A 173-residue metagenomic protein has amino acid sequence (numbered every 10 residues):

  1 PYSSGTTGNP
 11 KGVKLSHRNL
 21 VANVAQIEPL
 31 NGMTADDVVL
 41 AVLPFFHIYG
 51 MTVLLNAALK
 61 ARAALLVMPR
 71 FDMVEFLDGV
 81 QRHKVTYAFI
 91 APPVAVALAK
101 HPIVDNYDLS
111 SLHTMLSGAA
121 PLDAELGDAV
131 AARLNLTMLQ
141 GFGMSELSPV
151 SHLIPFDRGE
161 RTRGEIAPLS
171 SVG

Functional and structural regions predicted by a protein language model:
P1-A22: Conserved AMP-binding A3 loop
S3, R70, P92-P93, F142: Short secondary-structure boundary segments
K11-K14, A41, A63-R70, L139: Short beta-strand->loop structural element characteristic of the AMP-binding/adenylate-forming
V21-V38, F46-T86, H101, F156: Conserved AMP-binding/adenylation subdomain of ANL enzymes
A25, V96, D128, S170: Active-site phosphate/pyrophosphate- and oxyanion-stabilizing loops and adjacent acidic/basic residues in soluble
K60, V85-I90, A99-A167: Gly/Ser/Thr-rich phosphate-binding loop
D72, V94-A95, L122: Alpha-helix capping/helix-boundary segments
A167-G173: Short Gly/Pro-enriched turn/cap motifs at secondary-structure boundaries
